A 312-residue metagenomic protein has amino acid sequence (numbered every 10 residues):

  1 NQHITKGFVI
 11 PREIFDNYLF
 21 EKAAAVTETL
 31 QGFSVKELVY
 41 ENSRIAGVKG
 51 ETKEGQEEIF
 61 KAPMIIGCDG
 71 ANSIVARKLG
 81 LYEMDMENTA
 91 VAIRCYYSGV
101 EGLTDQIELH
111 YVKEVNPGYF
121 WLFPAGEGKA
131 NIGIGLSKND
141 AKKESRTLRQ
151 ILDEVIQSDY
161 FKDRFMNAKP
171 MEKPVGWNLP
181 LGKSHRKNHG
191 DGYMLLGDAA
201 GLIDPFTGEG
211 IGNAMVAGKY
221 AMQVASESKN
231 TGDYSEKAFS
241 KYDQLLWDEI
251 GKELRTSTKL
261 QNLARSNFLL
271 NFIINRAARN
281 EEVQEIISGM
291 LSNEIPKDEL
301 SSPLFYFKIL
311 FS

Functional and structural regions predicted by a protein language model:
N1-E37, I286, M290, K297 (+1 more regions): Conserved N-terminal/central alpha/beta ligand/cofactor-binding core
H3-G7, L81-E83, K138, G210-G212: Short glycine-enriched, charge-decorated loop/helix-capping segments at active-site entrances that position
H3-I4, G55, K61, G190 (+1 more regions): Alpha-helical hydrophobic/aromatic positions enriched in membrane-embedded helices and signal peptides
V9, E13, E87, S145-R146 (+9 more regions): Electropositive phosphate-/nucleotide-binding environments in soluble metabolic enzymes
N17, E21-N167, P180, H185: Predominantly flavin-linked oxidoreductase catalytic cores and closely associated redox partners
A24-E28, G80, M84, S98 (+9 more regions): Generic secondary-structure signature for well-ordered alpha-helical cores
E37, D140-V224, S228-N230: FAD/FMN-dependent oxidoreductases across multiple families
S226-S312: C-terminal helical "tail/cap" subdomain of flavin- and related membrane-associated enzymes
